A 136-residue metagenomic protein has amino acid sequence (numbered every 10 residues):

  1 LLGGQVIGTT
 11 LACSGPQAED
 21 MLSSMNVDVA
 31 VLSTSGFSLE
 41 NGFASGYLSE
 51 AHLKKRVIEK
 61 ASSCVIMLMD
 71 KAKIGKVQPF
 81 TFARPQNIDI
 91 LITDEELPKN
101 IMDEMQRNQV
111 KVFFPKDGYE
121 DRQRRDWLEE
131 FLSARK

Functional and structural regions predicted by a protein language model:
L1-K136: Conserved phosphate- and dinucleotide-binding cores of soluble alpha/beta proteins, encompassing both enzyme active
